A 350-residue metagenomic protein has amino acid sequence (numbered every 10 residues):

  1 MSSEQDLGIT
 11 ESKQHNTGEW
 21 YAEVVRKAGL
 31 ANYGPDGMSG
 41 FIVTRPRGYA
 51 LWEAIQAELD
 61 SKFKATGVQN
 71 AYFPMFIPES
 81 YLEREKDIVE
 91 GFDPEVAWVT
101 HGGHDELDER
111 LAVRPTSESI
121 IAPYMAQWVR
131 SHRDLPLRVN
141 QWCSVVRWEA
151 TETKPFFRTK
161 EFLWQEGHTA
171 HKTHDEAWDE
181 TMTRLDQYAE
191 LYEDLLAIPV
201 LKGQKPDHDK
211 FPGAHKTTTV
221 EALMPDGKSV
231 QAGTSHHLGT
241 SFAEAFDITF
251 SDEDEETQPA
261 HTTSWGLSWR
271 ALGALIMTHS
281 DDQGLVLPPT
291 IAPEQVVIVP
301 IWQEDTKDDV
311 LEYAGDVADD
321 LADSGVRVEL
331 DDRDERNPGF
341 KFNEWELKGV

Functional and structural regions predicted by a protein language model:
M1-V350: NTP/phosphate- and nucleic-acid-binding module
